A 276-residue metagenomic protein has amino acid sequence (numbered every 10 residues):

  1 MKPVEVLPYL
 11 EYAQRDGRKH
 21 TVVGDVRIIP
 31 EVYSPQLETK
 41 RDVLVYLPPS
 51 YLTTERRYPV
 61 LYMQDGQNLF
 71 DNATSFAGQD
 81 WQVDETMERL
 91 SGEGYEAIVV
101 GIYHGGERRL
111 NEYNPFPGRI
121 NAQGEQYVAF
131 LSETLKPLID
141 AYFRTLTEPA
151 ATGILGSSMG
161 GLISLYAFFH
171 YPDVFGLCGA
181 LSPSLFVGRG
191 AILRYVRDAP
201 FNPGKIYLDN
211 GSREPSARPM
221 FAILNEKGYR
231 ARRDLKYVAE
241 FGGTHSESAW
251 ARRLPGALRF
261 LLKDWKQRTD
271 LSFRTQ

Functional and structural regions predicted by a protein language model:
M1-Q276: Non-catalytic cap/lid and distal C-terminal segments of serine-dependent acyl enzymes
